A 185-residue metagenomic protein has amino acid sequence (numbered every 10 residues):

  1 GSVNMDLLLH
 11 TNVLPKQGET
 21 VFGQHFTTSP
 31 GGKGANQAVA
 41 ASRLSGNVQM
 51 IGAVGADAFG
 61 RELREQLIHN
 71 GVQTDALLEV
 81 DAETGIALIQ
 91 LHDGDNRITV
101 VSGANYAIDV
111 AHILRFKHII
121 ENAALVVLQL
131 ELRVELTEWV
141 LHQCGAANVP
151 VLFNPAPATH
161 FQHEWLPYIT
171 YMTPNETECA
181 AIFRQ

Functional and structural regions predicted by a protein language model:
G1-A53, A58-E65, H69: Glycine-rich phosphate/adenosyl-contacting loop at the front of the ribokinase-like
V3, R64-E79, Q90-Q185: Ribokinase/PfkB-type carbohydrate-kinase core domain
H25, I51-A56, T74-T84, N154-A156: Beta-strand->loop->alpha-helix junctions that form or flank phosphate-binding loops in nucleotide-handling enzymes
N36, A58, E83, E135 (+1 more regions): Short alpha-helical
A87: Conserved beta-strand and immediately adjacent loop positions that scaffold enzyme active sites
